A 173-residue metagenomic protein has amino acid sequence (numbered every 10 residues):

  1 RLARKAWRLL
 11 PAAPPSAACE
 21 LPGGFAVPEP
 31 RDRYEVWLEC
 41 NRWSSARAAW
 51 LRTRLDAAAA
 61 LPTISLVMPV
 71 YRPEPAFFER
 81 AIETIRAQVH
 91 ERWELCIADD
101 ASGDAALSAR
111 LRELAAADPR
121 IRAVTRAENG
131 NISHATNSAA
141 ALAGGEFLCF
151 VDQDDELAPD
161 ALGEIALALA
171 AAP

Functional and structural regions predicted by a protein language model:
P15-T84: N-proximal low-complexity "stem/linker" segments adjacent to membrane-targeting elements
I82-R92: Short, acidic, metal-binding catalytic loop of nucleotide-sugar glycosyltransferases
D99-A109, E128: A conserved acidic beta->alpha catalytic loop
R126-A143: Glycine-rich, basic loop-to-helix element that forms the pyrophosphate-binding segment of sugar-nucleotide handling
G144, A158-P159: GHKL-family ATP-binding catalytic core of two-component histidine kinases
L148: Short aromatic/hydrophobic "clamp" motif used to bind/position activated sugar donors
D152-E156: The conserved acidic donor/metal-binding loop of glycosyltransferases
D160-P173: Conserved donor NDP-sugar-binding/catalytic core segment of glycosyltransferases
